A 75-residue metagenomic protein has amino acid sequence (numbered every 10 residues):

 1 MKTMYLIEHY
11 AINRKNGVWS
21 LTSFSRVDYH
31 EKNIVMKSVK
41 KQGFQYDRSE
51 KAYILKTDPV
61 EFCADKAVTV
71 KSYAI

Functional and structural regions predicted by a protein language model:
M1-I75: Accessory DNA-engaging acidic/polar modules
